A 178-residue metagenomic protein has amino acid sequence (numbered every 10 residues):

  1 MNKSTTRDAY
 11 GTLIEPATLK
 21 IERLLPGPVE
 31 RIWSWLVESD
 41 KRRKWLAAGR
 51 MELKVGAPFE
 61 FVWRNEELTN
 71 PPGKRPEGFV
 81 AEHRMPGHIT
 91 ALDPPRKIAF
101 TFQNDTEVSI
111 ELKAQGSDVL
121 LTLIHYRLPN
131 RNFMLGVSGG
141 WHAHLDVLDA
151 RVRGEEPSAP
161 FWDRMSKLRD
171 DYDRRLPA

Functional and structural regions predicted by a protein language model:
M1-D8, T12-L13, E77-V80, D118-A178: Terminal "cap-and-tail" regions of soluble proteins that handle hydrophobic small molecules
M1-K54, A178: Hydrophobic ligand-binding cavity/cleft-lining segments
K20, S39-E82, P160-K167: Short beta-edge strand/loop motif at the mouth of beta-sheet-based domains
I32, R42, F59, I89 (+4 more regions): Hydrophobic pocket/interface hotspot
R50, E66-L128: Hydrophobic-ligand binding "helix-grip"
